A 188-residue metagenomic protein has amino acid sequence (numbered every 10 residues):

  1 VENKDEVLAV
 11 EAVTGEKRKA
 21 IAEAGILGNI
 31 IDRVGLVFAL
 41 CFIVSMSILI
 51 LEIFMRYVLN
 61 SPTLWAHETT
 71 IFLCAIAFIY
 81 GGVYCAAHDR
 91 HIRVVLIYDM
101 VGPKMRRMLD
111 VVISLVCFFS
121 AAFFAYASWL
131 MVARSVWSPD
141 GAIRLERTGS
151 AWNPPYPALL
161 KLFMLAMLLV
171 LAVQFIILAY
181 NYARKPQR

Functional and structural regions predicted by a protein language model:
V1-R188: Alpha-helical transmembrane segments and membrane-interface helix-loop junctions in multi-pass membrane proteins
